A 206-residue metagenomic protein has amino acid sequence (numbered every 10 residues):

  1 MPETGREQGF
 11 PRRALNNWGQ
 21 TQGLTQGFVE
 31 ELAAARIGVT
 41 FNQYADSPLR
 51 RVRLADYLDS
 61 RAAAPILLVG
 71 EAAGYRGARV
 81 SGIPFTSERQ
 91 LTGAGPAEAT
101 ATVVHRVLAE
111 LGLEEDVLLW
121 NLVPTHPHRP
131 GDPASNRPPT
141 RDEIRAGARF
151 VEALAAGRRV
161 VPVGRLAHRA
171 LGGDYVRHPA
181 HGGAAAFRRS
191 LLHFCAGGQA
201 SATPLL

Functional and structural regions predicted by a protein language model:
T4, G9-F10: N-terminal low-complexity segments that are often proline-rich with Ser/Thr-Pro
F10-A170, D174-R177: A polyanion-binding, active-site-adjacent surface
G173-A202: Short, flexible loop segments at boundaries between secondary-structure elements
P204-L206: Extended, charge-rich low-complexity interaction segments
